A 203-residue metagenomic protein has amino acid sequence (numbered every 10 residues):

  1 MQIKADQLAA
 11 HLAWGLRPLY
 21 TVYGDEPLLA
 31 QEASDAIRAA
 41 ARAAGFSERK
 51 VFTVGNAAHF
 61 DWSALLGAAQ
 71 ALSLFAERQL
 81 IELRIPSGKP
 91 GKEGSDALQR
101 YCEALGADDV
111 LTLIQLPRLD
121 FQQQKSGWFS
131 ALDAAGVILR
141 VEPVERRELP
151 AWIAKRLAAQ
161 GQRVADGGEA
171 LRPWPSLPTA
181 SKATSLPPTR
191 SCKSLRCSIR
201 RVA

Functional and structural regions predicted by a protein language model:
M1-A203: Conserved beta/loop motifs at nucleotide-recognition and modification sites
